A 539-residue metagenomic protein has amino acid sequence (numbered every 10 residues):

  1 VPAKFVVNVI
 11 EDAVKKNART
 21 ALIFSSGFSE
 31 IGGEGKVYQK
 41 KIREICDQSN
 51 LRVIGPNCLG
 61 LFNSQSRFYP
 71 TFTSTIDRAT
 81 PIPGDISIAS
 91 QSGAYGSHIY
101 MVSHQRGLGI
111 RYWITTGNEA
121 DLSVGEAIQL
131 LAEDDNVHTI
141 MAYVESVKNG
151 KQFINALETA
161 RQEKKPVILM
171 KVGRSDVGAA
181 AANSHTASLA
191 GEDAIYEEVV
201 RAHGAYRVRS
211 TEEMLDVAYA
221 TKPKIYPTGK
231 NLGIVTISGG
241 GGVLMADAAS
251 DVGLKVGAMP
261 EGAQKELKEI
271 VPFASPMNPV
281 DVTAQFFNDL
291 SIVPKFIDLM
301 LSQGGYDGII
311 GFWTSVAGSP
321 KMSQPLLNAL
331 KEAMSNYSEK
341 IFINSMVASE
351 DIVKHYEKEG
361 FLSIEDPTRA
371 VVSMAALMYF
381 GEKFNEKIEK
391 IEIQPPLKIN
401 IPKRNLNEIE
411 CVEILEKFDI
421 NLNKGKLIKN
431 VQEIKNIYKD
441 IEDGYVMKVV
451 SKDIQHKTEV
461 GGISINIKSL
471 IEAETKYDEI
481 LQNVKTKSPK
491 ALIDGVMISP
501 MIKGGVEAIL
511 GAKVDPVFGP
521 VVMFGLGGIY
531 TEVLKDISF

Functional and structural regions predicted by a protein language model:
V1-F539: Catalytic-core regions of core metabolic enzymes, especially those transforming organic acids/acyl-group intermediates
